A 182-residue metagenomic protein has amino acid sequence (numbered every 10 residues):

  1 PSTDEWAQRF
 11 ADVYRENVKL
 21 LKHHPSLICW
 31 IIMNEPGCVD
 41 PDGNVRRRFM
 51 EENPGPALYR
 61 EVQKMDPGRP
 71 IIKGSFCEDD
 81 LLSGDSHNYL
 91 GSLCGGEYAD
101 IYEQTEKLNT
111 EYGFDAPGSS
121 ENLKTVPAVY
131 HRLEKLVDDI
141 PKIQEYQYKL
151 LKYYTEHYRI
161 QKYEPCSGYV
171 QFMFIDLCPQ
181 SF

Functional and structural regions predicted by a protein language model:
P1, N88-D100: Acidic, His- and aromatic-enriched active-site or binding-groove loops in soluble protein domains that engage sugars
P1-L82, Y169: Active-site mouth of glycoside hydrolases
H23-H24, H87, H131, H157: Histidine (H) residue identity feature
W30, R60-Q63, G96-F182: Substrate-binding clefts and catalytic carboxylate motifs of secreted carbohydrate-active enzymes
N44-R47, S86-H87, N122-K124: Short, glycine/charged-enriched secondary-structure capping and boundary segments
E51-E52, L90-L93, V126-Y130: Short, low-complexity, polar/charged sequence segments that are solvent-exposed and flexible
K73, G91-S92, A116: Generic structural "secondary-structure junction" signal
D79-G91: Short, well-ordered secondary-structure micro-motifs within conserved domains or adaptor modules
